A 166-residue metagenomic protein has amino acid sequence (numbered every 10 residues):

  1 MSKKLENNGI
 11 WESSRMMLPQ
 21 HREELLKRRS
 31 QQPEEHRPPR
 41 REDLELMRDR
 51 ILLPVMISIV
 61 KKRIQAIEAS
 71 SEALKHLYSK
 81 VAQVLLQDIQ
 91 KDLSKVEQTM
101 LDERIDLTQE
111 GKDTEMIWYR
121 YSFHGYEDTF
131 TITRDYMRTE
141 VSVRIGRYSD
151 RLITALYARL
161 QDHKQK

Functional and structural regions predicted by a protein language model:
M1-S2, K164: Intrinsically disordered, low-complexity and often Lys/Arg-enriched segments
S2-E68: Long, hydrophobic N-terminal alpha-helical segment
P39, L46-D49, Y78, A82 (+1 more regions): Hydrophobic alpha-helical segments and helix-packing faces
I51-P54, S58, Q83-S94: Generic structural signal for well-ordered, non-transmembrane alpha-helical segments in soluble/cytosolic regions
I67, A73, Y78, A82-V84 (+2 more regions): Conserved non-transmembrane functional hotspots
D88-K166: Low-complexity intrinsically disordered segments
